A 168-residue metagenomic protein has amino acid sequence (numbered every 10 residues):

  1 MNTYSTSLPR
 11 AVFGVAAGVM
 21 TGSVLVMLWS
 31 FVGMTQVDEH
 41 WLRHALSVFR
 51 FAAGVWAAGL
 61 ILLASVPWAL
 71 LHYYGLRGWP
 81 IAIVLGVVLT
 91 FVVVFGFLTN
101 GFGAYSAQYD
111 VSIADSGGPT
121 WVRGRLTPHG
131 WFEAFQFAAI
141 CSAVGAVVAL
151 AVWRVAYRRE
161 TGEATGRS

Functional and structural regions predicted by a protein language model:
M1-S168: Juxtamembrane/disordered regions of integral membrane proteins
